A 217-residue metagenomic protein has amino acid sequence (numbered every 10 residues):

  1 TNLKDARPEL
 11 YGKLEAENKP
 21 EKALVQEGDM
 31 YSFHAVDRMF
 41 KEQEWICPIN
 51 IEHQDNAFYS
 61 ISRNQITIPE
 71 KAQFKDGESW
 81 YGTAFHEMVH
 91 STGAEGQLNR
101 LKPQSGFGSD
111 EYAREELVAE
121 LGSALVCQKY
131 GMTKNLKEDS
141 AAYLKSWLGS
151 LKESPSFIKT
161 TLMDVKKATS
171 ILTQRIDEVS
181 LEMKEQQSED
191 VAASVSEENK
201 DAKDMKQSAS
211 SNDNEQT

Functional and structural regions predicted by a protein language model:
T1-K75: Contiguous, non-catalytic segments that form substrate-binding/exosite surfaces or channel walls
I66-A72, L101-G108, W147, L151: Glycine- and acidic
G77-Y81, E115: Alpha-helical scaffolds flanking conserved acidic
G82-E95, A119: Active-site recognition of the HExxH zinc-binding catalytic motif
T92-L117, E138-L144: Post-HEXXH active-site segment of zinc metalloproteases
E111, A124-V191: Long, well-structured alpha-helical subdomains associated with metal-dependent extracellular/ecto-lumenal hydrolases
E116-V126: Hydrophobic/aromatic-rich, well-ordered segments within soluble, folded domains that form packed cores
A192-A193, E197-E198, K203-T217: Non-Sec secretion/translocation targeting segments of pathogen effectors
